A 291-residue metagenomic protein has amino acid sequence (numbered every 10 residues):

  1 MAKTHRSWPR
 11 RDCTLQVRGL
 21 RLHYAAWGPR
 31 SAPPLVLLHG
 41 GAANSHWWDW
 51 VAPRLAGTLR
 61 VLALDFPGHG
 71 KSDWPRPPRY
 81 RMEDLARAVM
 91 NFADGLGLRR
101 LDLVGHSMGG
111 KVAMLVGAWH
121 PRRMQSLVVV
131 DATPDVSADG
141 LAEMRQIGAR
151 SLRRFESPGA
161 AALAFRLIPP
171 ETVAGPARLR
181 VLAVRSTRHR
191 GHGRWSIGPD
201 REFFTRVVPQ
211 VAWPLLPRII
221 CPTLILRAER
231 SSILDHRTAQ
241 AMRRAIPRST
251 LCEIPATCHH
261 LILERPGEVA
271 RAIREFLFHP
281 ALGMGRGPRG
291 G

Functional and structural regions predicted by a protein language model:
M1-L35, G57-L59, L98-R99, R274-G291: Alpha/beta-hydrolase fold catalytic core
R11, R18-L20, A25-W27, L62-V104 (+1 more regions): Active-site loop/oxyanion-hole signature of alpha/beta-hydrolase fold enzymes
L20-K71: Conserved HGGG/HGGXW glycine-rich cap/lid loop of the alpha/beta-hydrolase fold
W47-D49, S72-P78, D139-G140, H236-R237: Conserved catalytic-core motifs of eukaryotic protein kinase domains, centered on the activation segment
R99-A138: Conserved hydrolase catalytic core segment
V136-G198: Helix-rich cap/lid subdomain of alpha/beta-hydrolase
R188-R244, T250-E253: Conserved serine/cysteine hydrolase catalytic core
T257-P266, A270: Catalytic histidine-centered segment of alpha/beta-hydrolase-like enzymes
